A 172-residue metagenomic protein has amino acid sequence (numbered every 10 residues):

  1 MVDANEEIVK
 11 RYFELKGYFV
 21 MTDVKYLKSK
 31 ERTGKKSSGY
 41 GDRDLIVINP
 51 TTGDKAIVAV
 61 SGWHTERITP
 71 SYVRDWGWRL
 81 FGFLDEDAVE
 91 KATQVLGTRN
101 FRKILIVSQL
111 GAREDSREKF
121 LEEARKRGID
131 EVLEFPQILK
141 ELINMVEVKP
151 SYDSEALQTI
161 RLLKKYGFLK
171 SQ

Functional and structural regions predicted by a protein language model:
M1-R43, V47-Q172: Intrinsically disordered, low-complexity Ser/Thr/Pro/Gly-rich regulatory segments
